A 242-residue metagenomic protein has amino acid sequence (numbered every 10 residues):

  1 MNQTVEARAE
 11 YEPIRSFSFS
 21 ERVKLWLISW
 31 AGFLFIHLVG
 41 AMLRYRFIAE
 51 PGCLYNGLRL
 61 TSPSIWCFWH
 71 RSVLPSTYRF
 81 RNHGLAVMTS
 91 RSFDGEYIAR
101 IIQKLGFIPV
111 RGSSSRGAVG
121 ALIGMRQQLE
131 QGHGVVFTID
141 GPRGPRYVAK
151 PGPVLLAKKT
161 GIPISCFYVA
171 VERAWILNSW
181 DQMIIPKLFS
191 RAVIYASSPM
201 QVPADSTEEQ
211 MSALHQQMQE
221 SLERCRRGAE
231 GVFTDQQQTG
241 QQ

Functional and structural regions predicted by a protein language model:
M1-G40, K104, V119-Q242: Non-catalytic C-terminal accessory region of glycerolipid acyltransferases and related lyso-lipid remodeling enzymes
H37-S62, W69-P75: A short, well-structured juxtamembrane/interface segment
A41-R46, P63-I65, G112-R116, R143: Short, flexible loop segments at the rims of nucleotide/cofactor-binding pockets, characterized by
L54-Y55, T77, A99, P153-V154: Short amphipathic alpha-helical segments and helix-helix/interface helices
G57-T61, R79-N82, L129-E130: Flexible, charged surface loops at secondary-structure boundaries
S64-R116, I176: Catalytic core of membrane glycerolipid acyltransferases/transacylases, capturing the structured, soluble-facing
